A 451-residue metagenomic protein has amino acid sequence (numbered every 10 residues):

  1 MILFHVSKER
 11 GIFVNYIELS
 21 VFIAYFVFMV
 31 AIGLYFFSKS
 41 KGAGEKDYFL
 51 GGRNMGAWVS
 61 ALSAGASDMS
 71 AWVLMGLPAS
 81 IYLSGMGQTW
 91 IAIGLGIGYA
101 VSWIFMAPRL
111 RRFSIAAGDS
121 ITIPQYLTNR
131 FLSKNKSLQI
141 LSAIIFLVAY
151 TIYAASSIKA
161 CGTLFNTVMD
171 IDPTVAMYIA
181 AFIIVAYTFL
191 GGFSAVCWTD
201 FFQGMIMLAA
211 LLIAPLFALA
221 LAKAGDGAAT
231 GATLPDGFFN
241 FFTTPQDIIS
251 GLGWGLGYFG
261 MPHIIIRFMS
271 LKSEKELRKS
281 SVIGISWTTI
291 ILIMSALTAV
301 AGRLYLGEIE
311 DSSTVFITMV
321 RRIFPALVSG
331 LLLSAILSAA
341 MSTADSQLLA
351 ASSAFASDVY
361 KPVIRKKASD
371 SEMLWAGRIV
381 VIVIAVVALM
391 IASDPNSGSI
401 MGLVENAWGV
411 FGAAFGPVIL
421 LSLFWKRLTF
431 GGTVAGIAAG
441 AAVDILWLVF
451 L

Functional and structural regions predicted by a protein language model:
F4, R10-L451: Membrane-embedded helix-loop-helix hairpins and adjacent transmembrane boundary segments in multi-pass transporters
